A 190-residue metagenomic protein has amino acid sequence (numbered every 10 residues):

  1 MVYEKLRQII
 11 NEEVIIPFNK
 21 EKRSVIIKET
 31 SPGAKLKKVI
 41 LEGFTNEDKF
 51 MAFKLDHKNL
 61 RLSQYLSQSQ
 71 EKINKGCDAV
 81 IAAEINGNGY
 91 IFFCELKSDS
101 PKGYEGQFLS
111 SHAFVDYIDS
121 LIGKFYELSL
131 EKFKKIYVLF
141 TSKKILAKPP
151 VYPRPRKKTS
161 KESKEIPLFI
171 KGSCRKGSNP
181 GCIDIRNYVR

Functional and structural regions predicted by a protein language model:
M1-S69, N187-R190: Acidic-basic catalytic patches of nuclease active cores, encompassing PD-(D/E)XK and other metal-cofactor nuclease
E42, A82-E84: A generic structural motif
N59, S69-K72, D99-K134: Acidic, metal/cofactor-coordinating or nucleic-acid-engaging core segments within structured domains
K75: Beta-rich catalytic cores
A79-I81, Y90-S98: Conserved catalytic cores of phosphodiester-cleaving nucleases, focusing on short active-site segments
S98-K102, K144-A147: Short acidic, S/G/P-rich loop/turn micro-motifs used as interaction or catalytic elements
Y126-R190: Domain-level recognition of nuclease-like catalytic cores that cleave nucleotide substrates
